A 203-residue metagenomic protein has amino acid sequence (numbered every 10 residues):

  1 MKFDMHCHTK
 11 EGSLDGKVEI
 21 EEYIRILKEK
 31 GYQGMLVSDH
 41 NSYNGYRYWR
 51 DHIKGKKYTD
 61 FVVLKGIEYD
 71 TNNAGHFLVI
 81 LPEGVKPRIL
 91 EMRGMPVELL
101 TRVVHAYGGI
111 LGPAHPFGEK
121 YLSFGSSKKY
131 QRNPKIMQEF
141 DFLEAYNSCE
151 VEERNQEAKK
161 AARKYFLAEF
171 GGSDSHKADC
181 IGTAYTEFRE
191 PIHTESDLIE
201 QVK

Functional and structural regions predicted by a protein language model:
M1-I26, Y32, N44-I53, K57-Y58 (+3 more regions): Charged catalytic cores and adjacent phosphate/nucleic-acid-binding surfaces used for phosphate/nucleic-acid chemistry
V37, G108-E119: Substrate-recognition element of Asp-dependent hydrolases with the DxDx(T/V) motif
V37-H40, P113, A145-S148: Conserved beta-strand positions
D39, I67, H115, S173: Glycine-rich, histidine-containing beta strand-loop boundary motifs that form or position
V62-E68: Two-metal-ion RNase H-like nuclease active-site motif
M92-G94: Caspase-like (clan CD) cysteine peptidase catalytic core
